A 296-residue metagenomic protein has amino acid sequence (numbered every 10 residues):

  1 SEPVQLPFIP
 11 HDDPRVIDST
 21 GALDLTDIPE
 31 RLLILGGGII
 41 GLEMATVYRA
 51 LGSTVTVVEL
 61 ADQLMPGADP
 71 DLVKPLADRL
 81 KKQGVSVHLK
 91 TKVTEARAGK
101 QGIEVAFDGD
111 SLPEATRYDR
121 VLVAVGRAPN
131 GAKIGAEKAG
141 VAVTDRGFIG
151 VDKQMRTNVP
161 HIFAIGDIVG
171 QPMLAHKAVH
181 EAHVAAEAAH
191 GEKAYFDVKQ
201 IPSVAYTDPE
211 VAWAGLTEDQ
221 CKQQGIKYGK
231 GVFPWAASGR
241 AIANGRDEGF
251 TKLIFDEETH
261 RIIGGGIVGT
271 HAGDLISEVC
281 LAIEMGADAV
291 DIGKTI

Functional and structural regions predicted by a protein language model:
S1-T54, V58, Q83, V87 (+2 more regions): Glycine-rich dinucleotide-binding loop and its adjacent helix/turn
E2-V4, H88, A142-V143, E192-P202 (+1 more regions): A short alpha-helix-loop-beta-strand transition element characteristic of N-terminal alpha/beta dinucleotide-binding
V4-P7, E43, Y48, N130-K133 (+4 more regions): Glycine/Thr-rich phosphate-binding loops of Rossmann-like dinucleotide-binding domains
D12-P29, T116-A189, F196: FAD-site-proximal beta/loop scaffold in flavoenzymes
G41-L60, K82, R156-H161, V169 (+2 more regions): Active-site substrate-recognition segment that forms the wall of the catalytic cavity or substrate channel
L51-K153, L216, Q223, K227 (+1 more regions): A Rossmann-like FAD-binding core segment of flavoenzymes
A68-R79, I165-Q223: A conserved FAD-binding loop/helix module that cradles the flavin
H190, Y206-I296: Flexible, glycine-rich terminal cap/loop adjacent to redox cofactors in electron-transfer oxidoreductases
